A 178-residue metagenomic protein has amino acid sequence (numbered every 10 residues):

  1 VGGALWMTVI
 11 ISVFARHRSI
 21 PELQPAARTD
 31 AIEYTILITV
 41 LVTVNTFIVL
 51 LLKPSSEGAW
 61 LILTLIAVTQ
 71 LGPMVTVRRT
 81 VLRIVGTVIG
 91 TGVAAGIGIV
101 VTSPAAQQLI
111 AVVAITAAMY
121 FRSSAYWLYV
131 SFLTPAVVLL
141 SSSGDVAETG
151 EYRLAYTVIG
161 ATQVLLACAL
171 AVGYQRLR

Functional and structural regions predicted by a protein language model:
V1-T116, Y120-S131, L140-R178: Alpha-helical transmembrane segments and their membrane-interface boundaries that form or gate the permeation pathway
